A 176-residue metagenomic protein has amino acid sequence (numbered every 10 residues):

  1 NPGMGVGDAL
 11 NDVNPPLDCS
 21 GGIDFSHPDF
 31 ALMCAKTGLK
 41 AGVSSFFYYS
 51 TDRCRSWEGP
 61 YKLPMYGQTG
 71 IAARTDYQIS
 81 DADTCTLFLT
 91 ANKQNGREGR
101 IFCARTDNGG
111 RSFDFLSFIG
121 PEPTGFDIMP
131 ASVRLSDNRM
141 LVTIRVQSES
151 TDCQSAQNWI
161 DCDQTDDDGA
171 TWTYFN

Functional and structural regions predicted by a protein language model:
N1-N176: Asp-box/BNR beta-propeller blade signature and adjacent active/binding-site loops in extracellular glycan-interacting
